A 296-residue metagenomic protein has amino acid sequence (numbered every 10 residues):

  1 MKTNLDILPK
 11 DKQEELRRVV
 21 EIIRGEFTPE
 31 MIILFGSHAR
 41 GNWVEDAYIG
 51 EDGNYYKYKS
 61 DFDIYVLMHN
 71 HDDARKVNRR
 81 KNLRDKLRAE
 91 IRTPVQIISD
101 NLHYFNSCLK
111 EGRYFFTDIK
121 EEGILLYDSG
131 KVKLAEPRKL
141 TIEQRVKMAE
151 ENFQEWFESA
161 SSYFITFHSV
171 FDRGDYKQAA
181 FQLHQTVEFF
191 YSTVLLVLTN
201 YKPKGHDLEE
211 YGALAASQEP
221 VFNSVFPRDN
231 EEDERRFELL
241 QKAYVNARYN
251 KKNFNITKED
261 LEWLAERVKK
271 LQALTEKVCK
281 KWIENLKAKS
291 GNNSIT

Functional and structural regions predicted by a protein language model:
M1-E14, R40-N42, I64-V66, L87-E90 (+4 more regions): Short N-terminal helix-initiation segments at or just after the protein's N-terminus
M1-L16, K139-F153: Extreme N-terminal tail/first-helix region
K2-F27, E51-K110: Metal-dependent nucleotidyltransferase catalytic core
E30-E51: Short gly/ser-rich loop at a beta-strand->alpha-helix junction or flexible surface loop bordering the NTP-binding
H38, H71, N253: Flexible, active-site-proximal loop/turn residues at the rims of small-molecule/cofactor binding pockets and catalytic
V44, H69-H71, L196-V197: Short, function-defining helix-loop hinge/capping sites that tune catalysis or transport
A74-R80, V95-D100, N106-T296: Terminal alpha-helical segments
